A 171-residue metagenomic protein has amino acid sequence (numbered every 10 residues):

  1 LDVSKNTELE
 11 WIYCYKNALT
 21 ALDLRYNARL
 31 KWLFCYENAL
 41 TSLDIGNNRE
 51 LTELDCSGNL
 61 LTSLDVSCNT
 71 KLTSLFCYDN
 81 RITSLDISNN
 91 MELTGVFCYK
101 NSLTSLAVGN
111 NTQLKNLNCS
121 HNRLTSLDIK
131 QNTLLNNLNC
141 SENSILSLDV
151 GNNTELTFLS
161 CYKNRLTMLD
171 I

Functional and structural regions predicted by a protein language model:
L1, L22-L24, L43-I45, L64-V66 (+5 more regions): Canonical leucine-rich repeat
L1-E10: LRR N-terminal entry segment and analogous cap-like coil->beta motifs
K5, Y26, N47, C68 (+4 more regions): Residues on the solvent-exposed faces and adjacent turns of beta-rich solenoids used to engage binding targets
T7, A18-T20, A39-T41, R49 (+9 more regions): Low-complexity, intrinsically disordered tandem-repeat tracts enriched in small/polar residues
E10-C14, K31-C35, T52-C56, T73-C77 (+4 more regions): Conserved hydrophobic beta-strand positions in leucine-rich repeat
